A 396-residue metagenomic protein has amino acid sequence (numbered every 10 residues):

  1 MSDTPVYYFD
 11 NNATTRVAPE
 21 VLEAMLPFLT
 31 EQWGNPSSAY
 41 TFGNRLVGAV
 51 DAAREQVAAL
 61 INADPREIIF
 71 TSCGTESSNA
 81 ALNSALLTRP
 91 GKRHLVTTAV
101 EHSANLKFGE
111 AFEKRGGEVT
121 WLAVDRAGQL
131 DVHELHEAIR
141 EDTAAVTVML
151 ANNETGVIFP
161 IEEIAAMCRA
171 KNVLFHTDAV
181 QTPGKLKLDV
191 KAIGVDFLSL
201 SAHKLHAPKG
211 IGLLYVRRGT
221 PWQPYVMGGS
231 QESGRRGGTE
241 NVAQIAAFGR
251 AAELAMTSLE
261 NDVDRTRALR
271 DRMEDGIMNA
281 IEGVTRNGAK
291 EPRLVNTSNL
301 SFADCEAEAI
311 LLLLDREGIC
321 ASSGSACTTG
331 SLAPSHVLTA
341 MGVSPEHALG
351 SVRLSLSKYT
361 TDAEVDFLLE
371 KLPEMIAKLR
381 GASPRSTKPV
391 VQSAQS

Functional and structural regions predicted by a protein language model:
M1-S396: Pyridoxal 5′-phosphate
